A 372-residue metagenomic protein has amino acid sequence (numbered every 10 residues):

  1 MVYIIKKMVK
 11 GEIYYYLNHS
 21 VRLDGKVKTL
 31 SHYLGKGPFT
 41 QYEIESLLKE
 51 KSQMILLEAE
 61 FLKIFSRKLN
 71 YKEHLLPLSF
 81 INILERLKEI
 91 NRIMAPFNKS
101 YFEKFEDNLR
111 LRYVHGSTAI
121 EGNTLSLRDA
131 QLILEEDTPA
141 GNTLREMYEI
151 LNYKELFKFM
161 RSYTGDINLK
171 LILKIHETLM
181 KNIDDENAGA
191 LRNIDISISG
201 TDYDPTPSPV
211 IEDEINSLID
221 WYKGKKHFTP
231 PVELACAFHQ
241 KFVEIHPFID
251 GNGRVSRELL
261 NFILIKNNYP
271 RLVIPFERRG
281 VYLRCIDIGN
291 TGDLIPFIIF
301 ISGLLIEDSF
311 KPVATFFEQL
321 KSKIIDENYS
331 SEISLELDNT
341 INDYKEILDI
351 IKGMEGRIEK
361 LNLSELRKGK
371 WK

Functional and structural regions predicted by a protein language model:
M1-D250, R254-K372: FIC/Doc superfamily catalytic core
